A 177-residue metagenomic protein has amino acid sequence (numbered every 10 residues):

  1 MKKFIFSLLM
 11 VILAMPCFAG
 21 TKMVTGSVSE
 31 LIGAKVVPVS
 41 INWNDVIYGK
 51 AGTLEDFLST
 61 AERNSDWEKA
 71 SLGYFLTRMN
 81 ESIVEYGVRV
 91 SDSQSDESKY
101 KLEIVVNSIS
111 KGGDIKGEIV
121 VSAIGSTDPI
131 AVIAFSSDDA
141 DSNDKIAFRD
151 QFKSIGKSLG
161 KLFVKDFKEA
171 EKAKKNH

Functional and structural regions predicted by a protein language model:
M1-V24: Bacterial Sec-dependent N-terminal signal peptides
F4, N44-V46, I109, I124: Generic structural motif
A19-G73, K165-H177: A structural "domain/chain start" motif
G20-I32, S126-V132, S136-H177: C-terminal/domain-edge helix-coil "capping" segments
K22, Y86-I146: Surface-exposed short loop/turn segments
D66-S93: Mid-chain, structured segments of secreted extracytoplasmic proteins
E85-Q94, E169-H177: Short glycine-rich, low-complexity/disordered patches
